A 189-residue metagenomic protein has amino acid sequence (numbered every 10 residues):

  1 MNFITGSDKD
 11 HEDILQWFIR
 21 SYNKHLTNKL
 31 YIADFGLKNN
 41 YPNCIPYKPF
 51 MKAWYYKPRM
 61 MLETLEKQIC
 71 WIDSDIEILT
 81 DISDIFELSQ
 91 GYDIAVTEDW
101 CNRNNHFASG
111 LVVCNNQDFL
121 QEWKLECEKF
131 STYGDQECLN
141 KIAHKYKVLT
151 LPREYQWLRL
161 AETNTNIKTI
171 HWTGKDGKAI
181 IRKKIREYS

Functional and structural regions predicted by a protein language model:
M1-A53, T173-S189: N-terminal anchoring/stem segment of glycosyltransferases
K9-H11, G36-N39, I76-I78, W100-R103 (+4 more regions): Short, solvent-exposed loop/turn segments at secondary-structure junctions
Q16, Y55, R59, Y133-K141: A structural signal for well-ordered alpha-helical segments within the folded catalytic domains of diverse enzymes
K24-N28, N40-N43, T64-Q68, Q90-Y92 (+1 more regions): Short glycine/proline-enriched coil/turn segments at helix->beta-strand junctions
T27-G36, C70, D93-V96, L149-L151 (+1 more regions): Short, hydrophobic beta-strand segments that form beta-sheet elements in well-ordered domains
P42-N43, S83-D84, F107-A108, E162-N164 (+1 more regions): Short aromatic-enriched loop/helix-cap "lid" or pocket-rim segments at secondary-structure transitions that line
P46-P49, A53-H106, L111-Q117: GT-A fold catalytic core of metal-dependent nucleotide-sugar glycosyltransferases, centered on the diacidic
C114-S189: Catalytic core and acceptor-binding pocket of nucleotide-sugar-dependent glycosyltransferases
